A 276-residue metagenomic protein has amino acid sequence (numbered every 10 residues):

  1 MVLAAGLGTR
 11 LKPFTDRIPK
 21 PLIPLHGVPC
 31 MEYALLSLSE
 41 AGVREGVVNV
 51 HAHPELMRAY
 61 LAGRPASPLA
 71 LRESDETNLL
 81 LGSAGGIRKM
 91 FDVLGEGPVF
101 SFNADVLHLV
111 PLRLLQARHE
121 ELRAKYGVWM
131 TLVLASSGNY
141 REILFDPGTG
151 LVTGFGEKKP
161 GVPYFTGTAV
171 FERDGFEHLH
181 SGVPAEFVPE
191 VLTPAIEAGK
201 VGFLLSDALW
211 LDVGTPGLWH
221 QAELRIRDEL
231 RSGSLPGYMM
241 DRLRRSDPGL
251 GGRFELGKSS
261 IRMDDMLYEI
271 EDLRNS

Functional and structural regions predicted by a protein language model:
M1-D16, S39-A41: N-terminal nucleotide-binding beta1-loop-alpha1 segment
V2, P24, V28-N103, L112-L114 (+2 more regions): Conserved N-terminal catalytic core of the sugar/cofactor nucleotidyltransferase
L7, A104-V106: Active-site metal-binding loops of divalent metal-dependent hydrolases
V99-F100, L107, P111-R123, S137-G138 (+2 more regions): Catalytic-core segments of class I nucleotidyltransferases/pyrophosphorylases that form NMP-activated intermediates
W129-L144: Short beta-strand-to-loop element that shapes/binds the nucleotide-sugar donor at the catalytic cleft/hinge
F145-L151: Short acidic-glycine loop/turn motifs at beta-strand connectors
S232-S276: Domain-scale signature associated with acetyltransferase and cell-envelope carbohydrate enzymes
